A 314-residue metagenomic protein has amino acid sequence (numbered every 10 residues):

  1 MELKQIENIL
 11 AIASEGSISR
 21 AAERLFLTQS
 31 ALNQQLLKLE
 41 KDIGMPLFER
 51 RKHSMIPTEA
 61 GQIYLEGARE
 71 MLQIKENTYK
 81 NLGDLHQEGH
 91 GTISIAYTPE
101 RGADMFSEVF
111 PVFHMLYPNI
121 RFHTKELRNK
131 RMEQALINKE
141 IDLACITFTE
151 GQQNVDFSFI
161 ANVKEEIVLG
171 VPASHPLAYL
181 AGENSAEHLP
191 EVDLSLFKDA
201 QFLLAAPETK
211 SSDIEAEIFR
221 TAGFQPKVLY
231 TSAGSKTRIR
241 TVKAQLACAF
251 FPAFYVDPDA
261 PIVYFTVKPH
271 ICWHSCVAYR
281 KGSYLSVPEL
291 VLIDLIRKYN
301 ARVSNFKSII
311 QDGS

Functional and structural regions predicted by a protein language model:
L10-T28: Short helix-boundary/capping micro-motifs
E40-E59: A short LG(V/I)-centered, amphipathic sequence patch enriched for acidic residue(s) preceding the LG motif
D42-I43, Y64-H86, V303: Alpha-helical linker/hinge and terminal dimerization helices associated with HTH transcriptional regulators
H90-Q153, T231-S232: Central regulatory/effector-binding core of bacterial HTH transcription factors
R128-I141, T147, E208-V263: Hydrophobic hinge/microswitch elements
N154-I160, E165, V192, K236-G282: Beta-alpha-beta core module
L177-A181, S185-L194, K198-A222, L285-I293 (+1 more regions): Secondary-structure junction motif
D213, I239, A253-P261, H270-S314: C-terminal effector-binding regulatory domain of bacterial HTH transcription factors
